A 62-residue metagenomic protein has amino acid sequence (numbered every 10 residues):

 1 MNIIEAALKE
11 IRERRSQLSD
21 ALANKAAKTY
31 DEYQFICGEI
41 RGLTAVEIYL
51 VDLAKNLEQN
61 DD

Functional and structural regions predicted by a protein language model:
M1, N56-D62: Short intrinsically disordered terminal tails
M1-T29: N-terminal acidic leader/helix
A27-E58: Short, charge-rich amphipathic interface segments used for partner binding and complex assembly
